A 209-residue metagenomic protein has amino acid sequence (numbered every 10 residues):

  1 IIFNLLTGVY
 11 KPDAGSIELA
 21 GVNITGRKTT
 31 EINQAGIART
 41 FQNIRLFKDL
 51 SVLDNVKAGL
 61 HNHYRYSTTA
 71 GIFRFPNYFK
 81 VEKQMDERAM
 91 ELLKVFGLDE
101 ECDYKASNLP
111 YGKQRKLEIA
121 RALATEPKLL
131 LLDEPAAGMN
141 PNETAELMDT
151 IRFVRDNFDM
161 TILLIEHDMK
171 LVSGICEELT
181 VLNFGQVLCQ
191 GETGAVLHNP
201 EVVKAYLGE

Functional and structural regions predicted by a protein language model:
I1-E209: Glycine-rich phosphate-binding loops of nucleotide-dependent enzymes
